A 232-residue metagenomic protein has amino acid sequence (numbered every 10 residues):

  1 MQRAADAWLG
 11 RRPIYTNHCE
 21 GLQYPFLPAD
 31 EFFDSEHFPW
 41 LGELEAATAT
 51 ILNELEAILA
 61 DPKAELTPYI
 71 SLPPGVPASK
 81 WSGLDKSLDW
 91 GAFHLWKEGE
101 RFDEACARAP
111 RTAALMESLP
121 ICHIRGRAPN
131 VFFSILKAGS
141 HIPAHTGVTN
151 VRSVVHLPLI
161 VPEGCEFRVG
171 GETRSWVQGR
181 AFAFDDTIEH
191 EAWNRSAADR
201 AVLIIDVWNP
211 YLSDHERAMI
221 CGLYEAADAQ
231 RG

Functional and structural regions predicted by a protein language model:
M1-F132, L136-T146, P162-C165, D214-G232: Fe(II)/2-oxoglutarate oxygenase catalytic core
P129, S140, V151-S153, I188: Short beta-strand or tight-loop elements that sit immediately N-terminal to catalytic metal-binding acidic residues
F132, H156, T173, E191: Short, surface-exposed charged micro-motifs
I142-H145, E166-F167, F184, H190-S196: Short beta-strand His + acidic residue motifs that chelate non-heme Fe in jelly-roll/DSBH and cupin folds
R152-P158, A183, A198-D214: A short hydrophobic beta-strand segment most commonly corresponding to one strand of the jelly-roll/cupin
L159-Q178: A short beta-strand-loop-beta hairpin characteristic of the jelly-roll/cupin
P162-G164, E189-E191, W208-L212: Short Gly/Pro-enriched loop/turn and capping motifs at secondary-structure junctions
S175-E189: Conserved metal-binding segment of the jelly-roll/cupin
